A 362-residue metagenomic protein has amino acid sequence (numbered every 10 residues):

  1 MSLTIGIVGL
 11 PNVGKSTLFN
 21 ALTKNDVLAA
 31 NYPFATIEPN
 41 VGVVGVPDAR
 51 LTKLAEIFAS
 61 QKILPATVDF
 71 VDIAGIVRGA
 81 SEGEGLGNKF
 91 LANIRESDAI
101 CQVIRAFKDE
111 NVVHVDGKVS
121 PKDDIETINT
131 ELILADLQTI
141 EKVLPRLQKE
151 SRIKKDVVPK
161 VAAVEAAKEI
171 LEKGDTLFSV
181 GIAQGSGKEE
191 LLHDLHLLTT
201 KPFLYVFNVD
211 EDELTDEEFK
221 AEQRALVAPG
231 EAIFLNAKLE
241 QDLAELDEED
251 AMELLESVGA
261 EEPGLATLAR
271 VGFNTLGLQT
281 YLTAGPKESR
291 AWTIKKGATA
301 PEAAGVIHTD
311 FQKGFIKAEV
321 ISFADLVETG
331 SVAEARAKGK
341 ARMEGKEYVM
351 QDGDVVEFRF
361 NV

Functional and structural regions predicted by a protein language model:
M1-E84, N88-D109, K122: Conserved G1/Walker A P-loop phosphate-binding module
S2-V8, V13, F19, R146-V349 (+1 more regions): C-terminal-of-GTPase-core extension/linker across diverse P-loop GTPases
G6, F34, P39-G42, A49-L51 (+16 more regions): Short capping/connector residues at structural and topological boundaries
L22-Y32, P39-V41, V46-A49, K53 (+15 more regions): Residue-level signal for pocket-adjacent positions within structured domains
K24, E56, A92, E96 (+4 more regions): Short, intrinsically disordered, mixed-charge
F34, D48-L51, L64-F70, E84-S97 (+8 more regions): Amphipathic alpha-helical transducer elements in NTP-driven molecular machines
G42-P47, A74-E84, R95-V157, I170-G185 (+1 more regions): Conserved Switch II/interswitch segment of TRAFAC-class P-loop GTPases
E96, Q351-D352: Short, flexible surface segments
